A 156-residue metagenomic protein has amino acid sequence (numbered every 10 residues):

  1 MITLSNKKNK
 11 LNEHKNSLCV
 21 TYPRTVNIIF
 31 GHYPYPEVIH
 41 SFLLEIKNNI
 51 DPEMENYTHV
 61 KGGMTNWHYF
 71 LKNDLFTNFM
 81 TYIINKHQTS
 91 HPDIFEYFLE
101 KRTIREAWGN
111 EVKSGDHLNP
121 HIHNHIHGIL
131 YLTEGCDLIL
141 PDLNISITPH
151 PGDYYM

Functional and structural regions predicted by a protein language model:
I2-L99: Non-heme Fe(II)/2-oxoglutarate
Y97-M156: Catalytic core of non-heme Fe(II) oxygenases with the double-stranded beta-helix
